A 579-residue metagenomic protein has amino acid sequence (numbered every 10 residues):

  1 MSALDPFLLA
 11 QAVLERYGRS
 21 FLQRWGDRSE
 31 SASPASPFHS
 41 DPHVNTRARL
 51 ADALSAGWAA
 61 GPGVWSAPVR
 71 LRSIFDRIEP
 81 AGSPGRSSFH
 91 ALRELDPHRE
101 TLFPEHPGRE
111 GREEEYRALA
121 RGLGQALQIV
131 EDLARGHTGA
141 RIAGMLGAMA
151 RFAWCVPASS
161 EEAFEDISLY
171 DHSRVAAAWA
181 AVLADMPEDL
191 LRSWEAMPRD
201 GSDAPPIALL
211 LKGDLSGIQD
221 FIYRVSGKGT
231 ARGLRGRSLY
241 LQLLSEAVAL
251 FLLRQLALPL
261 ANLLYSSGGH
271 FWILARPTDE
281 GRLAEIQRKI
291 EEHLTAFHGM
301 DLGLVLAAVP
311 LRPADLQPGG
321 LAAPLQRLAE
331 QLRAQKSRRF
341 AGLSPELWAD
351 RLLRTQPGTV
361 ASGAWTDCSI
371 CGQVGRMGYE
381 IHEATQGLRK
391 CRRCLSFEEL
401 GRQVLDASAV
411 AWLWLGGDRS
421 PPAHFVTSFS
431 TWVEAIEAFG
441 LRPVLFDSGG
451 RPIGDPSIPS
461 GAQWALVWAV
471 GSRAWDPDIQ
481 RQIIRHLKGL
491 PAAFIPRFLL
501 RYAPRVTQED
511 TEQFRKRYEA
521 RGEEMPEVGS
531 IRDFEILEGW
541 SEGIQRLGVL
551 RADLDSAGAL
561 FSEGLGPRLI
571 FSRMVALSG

Functional and structural regions predicted by a protein language model:
M1-G579: Regulatory/sensor and coupling segments of signal-transduction and defense proteins
